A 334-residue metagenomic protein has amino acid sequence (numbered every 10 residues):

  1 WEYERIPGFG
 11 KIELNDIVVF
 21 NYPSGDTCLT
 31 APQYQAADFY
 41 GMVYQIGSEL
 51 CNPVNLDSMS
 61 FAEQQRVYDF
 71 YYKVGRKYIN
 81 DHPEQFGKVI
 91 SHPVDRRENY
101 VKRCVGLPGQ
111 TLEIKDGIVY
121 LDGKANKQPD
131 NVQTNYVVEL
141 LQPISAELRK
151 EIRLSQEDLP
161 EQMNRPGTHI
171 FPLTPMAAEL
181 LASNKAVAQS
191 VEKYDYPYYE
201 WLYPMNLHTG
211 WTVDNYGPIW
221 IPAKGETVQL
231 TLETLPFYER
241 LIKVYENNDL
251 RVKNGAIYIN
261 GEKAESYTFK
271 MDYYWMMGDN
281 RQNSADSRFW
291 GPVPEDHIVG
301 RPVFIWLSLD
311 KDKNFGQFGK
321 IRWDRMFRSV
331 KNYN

Functional and structural regions predicted by a protein language model:
W1-N334: Extended hydrophobic leader/signal-anchor segments used for secretion and membrane insertion
